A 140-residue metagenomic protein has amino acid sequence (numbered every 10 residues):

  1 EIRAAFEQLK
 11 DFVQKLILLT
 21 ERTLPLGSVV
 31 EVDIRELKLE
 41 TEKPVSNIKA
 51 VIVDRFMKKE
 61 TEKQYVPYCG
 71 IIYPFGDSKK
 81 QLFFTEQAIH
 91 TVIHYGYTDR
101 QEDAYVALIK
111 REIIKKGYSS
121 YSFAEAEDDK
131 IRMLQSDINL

Functional and structural regions predicted by a protein language model:
E1-K38, D137-N139: Mixed-charge, Lys/Arg-rich low-complexity intrinsically disordered regions
L26-S28, S46-I48, P67: Core residues of folded domains in eukaryotic genome-function proteins
L37-K58: Short beta-strand-centered aromatic/proline hotspots
T61-E62: Catalytic or ion-translocation cores adjacent to nucleophile or general acid/base/metal-coordination motifs in diverse
Y65-L140: Intrinsically disordered, low-complexity, charged/polar segments
